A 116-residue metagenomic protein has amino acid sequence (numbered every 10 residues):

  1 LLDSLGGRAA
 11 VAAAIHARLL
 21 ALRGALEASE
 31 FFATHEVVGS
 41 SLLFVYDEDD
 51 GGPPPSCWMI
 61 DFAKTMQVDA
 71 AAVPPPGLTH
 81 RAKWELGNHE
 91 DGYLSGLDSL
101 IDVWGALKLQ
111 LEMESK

Functional and structural regions predicted by a protein language model:
L1-K116: Polybasic, positively charged surfaces/segments
